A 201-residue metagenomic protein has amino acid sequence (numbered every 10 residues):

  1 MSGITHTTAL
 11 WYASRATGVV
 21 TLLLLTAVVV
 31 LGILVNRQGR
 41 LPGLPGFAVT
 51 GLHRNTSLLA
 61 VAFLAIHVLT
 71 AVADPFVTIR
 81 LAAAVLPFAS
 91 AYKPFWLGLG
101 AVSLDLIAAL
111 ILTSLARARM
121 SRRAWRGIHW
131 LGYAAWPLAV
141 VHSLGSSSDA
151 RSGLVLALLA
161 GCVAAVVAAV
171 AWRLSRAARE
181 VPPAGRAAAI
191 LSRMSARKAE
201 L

Functional and structural regions predicted by a protein language model:
M1-L201: Membrane-embedded alpha-helical bundles that constitute the cytochrome b-like, heme-associated redox core of multi-pass
